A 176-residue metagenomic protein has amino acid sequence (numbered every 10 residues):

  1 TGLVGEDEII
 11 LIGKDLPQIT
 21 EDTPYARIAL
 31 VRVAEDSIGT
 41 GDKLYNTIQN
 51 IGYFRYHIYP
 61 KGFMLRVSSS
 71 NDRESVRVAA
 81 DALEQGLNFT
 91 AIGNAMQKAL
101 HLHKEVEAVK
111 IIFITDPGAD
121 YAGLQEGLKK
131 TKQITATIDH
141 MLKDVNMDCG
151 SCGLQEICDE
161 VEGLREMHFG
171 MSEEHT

Functional and structural regions predicted by a protein language model:
T1-I111: Long, charged N-terminal interaction/targeting segments
Q85-N88, A95-L102, G123-D139: Extended, acidic-biased charged interface segments
K110-Q125: Coiled-coil termination/hinge junctions
Q125-G170: Cysteine-cluster motifs in flexible loop/terminal segments that predominantly coordinate metals
G170-T176: Long, charge-rich boundary regions
